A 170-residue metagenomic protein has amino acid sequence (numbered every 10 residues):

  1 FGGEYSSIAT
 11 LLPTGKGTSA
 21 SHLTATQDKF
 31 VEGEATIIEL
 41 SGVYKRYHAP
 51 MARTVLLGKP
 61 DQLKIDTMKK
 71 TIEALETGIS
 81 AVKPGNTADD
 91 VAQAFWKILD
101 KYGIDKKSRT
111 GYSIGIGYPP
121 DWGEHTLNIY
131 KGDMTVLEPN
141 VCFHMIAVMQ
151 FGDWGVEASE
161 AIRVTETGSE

Functional and structural regions predicted by a protein language model:
F1-E170: Active-site neighborhoods and metal-handling regions in enzymes and metal-associated proteins
